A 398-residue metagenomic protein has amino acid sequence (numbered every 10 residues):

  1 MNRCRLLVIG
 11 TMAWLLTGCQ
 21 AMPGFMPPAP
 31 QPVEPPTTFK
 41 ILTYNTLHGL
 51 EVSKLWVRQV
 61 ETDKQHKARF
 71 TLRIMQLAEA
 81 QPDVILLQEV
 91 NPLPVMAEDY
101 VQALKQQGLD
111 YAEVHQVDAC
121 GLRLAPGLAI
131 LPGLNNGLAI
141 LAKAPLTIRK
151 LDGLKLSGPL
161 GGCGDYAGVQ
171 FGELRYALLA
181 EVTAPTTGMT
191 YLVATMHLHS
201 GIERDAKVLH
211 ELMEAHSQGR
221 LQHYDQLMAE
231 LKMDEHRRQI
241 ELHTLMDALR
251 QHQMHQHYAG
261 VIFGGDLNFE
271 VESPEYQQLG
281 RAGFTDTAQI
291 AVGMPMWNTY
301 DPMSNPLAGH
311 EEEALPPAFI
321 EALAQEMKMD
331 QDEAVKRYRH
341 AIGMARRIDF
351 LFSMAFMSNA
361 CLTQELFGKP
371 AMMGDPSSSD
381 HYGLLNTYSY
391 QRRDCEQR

Functional and structural regions predicted by a protein language model:
M1-V8: Bacterial N-terminal signal peptides that target proteins for export
V8, G18-Q107, E113-P126, I130 (+4 more regions): N-terminal, active-site-proximal structural segment of metallo-dependent hydrolase catalytic domains
A21-Q31, D247-I262, L267-R398: Metal-dependent phosphoester-hydrolase catalytic domains
M26-V33, V90-D205: Structured beta-strand-rich core segments of catalytic domains in phosphoester-bond hydrolases
K40-T46, R73-E98, L141, A180 (+4 more regions): Active-site beta-strand/loop signature of hydrolases that rely on acidic residues for catalysis
T43-R69, G161-Q170, H199-R237: Acidic/histidine-rich helix-loop elements that form or flank divalent-metal/phosphate-binding sites at the catalytic
V52-V57, E98-D99, A125-A129, G153 (+3 more regions): Short aromatic-enriched loop/helix-cap "lid" or pocket-rim segments at secondary-structure transitions that line
A78-P82, V101-L109, L146, R250-M254 (+1 more regions): Sec-exported extracytoplasmic/periplasmic mature domains
